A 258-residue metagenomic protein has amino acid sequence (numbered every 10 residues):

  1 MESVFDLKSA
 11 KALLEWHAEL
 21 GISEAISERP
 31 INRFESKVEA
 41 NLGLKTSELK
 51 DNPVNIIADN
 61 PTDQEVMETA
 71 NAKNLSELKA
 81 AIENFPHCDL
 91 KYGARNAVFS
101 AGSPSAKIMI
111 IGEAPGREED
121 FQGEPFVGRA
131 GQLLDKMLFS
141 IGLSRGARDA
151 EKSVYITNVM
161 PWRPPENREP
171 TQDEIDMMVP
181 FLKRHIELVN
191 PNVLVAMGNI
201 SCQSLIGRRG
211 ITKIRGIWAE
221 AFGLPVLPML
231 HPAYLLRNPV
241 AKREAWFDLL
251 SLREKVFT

Functional and structural regions predicted by a protein language model:
M1-E19, E24-S27: Non-catalytic accessory regions outside enzyme or core folds
W16, S23-E24, E28, R33 (+1 more regions): A polyanion-binding, active-site-adjacent surface
